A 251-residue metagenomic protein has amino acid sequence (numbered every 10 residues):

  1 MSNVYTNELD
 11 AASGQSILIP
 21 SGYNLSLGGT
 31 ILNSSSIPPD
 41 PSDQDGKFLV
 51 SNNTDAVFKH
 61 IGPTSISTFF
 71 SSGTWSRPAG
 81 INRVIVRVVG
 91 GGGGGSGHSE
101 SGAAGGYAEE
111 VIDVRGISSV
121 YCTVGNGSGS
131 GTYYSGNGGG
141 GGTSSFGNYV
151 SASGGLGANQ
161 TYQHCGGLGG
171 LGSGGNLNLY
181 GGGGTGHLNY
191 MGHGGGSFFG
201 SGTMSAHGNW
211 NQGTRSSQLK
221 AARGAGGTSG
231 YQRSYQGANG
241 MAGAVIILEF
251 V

Functional and structural regions predicted by a protein language model:
S2-G62: Extracellular repetitive beta-rich solenoid segments
S26-N33, Y121-N126, A222-T228: Short sequence segments immediately N-terminal to proteolytic processing junctions that release a mature
I37-Q44, T64-S71, G166-L168: Disulfide-bonded cysteine-rich modules in secreted/extracellular proteins, activating on the conserved Cys frameworks
T68-F70, T74-P78, I85-N148, T228-I247: Glycine-rich strand-loop-strand elements at beta-sheet edges
G127-L177: Acidic, low-complexity glycine/serine/threonine-rich segments
Y162-F198, G202-M204: Glycine-rich (often Gly-Gly/Gly-Pro-rich) flexible segments and glycine-rich loop motifs, frequently accented by
S201, N209-M241: C-terminal, surface-exposed recognition/capping segments
